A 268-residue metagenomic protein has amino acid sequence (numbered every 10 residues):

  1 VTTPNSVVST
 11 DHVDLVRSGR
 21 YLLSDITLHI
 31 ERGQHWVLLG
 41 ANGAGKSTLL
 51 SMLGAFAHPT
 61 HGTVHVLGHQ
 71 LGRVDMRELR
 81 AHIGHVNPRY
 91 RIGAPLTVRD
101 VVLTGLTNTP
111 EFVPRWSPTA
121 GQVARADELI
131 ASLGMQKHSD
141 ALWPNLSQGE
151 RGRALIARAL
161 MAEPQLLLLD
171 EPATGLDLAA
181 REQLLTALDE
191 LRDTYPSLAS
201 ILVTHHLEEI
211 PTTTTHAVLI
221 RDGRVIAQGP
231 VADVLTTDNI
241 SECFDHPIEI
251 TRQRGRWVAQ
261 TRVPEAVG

Functional and structural regions predicted by a protein language model:
L39-A41: The feature captures the beta-strand-to-loop junction immediately N-terminal to the Walker
G54: Helix-to-loop junction immediately C-terminal to a conserved catalytic motif
G62-Q70, L79: Conserved ABC transporter NBD signature motif
L142-L146, E150: Conserved ABC ATPase signature
E163: Conserved catalytic motifs of ABC-family nucleotide-binding domains
L167-E171: Catalytic Walker B motif of ABC-type/P-loop ATPase nucleotide-binding domains
